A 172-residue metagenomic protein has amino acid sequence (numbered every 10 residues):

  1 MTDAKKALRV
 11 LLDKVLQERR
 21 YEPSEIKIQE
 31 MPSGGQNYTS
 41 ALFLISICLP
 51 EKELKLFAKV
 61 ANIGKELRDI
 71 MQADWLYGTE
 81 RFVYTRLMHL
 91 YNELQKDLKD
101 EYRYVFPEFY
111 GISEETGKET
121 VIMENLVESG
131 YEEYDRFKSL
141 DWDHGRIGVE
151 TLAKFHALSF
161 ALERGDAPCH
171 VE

Functional and structural regions predicted by a protein language model:
M1-M31: Juxta-kinase regulatory segment immediately upstream of eukaryotic protein kinase catalytic domains
Q29-E172: Conserved ATP-binding subdomain of kinase catalytic cores across diverse folds
